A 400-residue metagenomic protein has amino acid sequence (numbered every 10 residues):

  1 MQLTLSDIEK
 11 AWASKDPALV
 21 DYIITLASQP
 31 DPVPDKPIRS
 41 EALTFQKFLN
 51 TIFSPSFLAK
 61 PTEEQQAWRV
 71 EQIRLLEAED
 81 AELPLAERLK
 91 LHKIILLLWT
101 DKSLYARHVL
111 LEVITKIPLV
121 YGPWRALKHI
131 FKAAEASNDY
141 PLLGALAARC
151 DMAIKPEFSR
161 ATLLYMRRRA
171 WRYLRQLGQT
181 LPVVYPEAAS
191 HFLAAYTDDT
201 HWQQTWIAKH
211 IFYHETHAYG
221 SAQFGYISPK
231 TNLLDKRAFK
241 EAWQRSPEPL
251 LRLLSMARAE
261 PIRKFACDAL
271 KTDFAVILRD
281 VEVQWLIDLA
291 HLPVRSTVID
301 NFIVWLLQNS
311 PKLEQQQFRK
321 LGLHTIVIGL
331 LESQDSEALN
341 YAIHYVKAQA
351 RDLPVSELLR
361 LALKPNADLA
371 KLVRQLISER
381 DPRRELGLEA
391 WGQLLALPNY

Functional and structural regions predicted by a protein language model:
M1-W243, L254-R263, A269-V276, A290-T297 (+3 more regions): Extended amphipathic alpha-helical repeat scaffolds
P186-S190, Q244-L253, V276-D288, K312-G329 (+2 more regions): Amphipathic alpha-helical scaffolding segments comprising HEAT/armadillo-like alpha-solenoid repeats
L233-L234, F239-E241, Q316, Y341 (+1 more regions): Short leucine-rich amphipathic alpha-helices used at interfaces
A266-C267, D300-V304, A342-I343, V373-R374: Hydrophobic core positions within HEAT/HEAT-like alpha-solenoid repeats
D268-D273, Q284-W285, K347-Q349, K364: Amphipathic alpha-helical scaffolding segments
K271, V304-Q308, K347, S378: Structural signature of alpha-helical solenoid repeat scaffolds
I326-V327, P398-Y400: Amphipathic alpha-helical segments within extended alpha-helical solenoids and repeat-rich scaffolds in large
